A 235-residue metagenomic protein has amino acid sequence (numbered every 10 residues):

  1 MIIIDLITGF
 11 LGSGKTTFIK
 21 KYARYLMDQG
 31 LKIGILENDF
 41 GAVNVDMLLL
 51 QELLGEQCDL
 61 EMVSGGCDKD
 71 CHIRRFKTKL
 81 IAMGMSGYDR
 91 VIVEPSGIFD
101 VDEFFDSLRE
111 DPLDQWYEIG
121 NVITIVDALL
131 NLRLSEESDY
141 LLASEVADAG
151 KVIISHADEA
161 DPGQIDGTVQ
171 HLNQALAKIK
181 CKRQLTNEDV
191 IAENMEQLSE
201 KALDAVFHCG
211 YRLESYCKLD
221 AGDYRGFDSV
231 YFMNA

Functional and structural regions predicted by a protein language model:
I2-T8, S13, T17-S135: Nucleotide-state-sensitive switch-loop elements of NTP-binding domains
F10, K21, F40, K69 (+6 more regions): Broad hydrophobic/π-residue packing in well-ordered secondary structure
Q57-V63, L113-N121, D139-A147, D204-G222: Short, Lys/Arg-enriched charge-dense amphipathic segments
M83, I98-Q184: Conserved C-terminal guanine-recognition region of P-loop GTPase G domains, centered on the G4
K151, E159-A235: C-terminal accessory "lid"/substrate-recognition subdomains
